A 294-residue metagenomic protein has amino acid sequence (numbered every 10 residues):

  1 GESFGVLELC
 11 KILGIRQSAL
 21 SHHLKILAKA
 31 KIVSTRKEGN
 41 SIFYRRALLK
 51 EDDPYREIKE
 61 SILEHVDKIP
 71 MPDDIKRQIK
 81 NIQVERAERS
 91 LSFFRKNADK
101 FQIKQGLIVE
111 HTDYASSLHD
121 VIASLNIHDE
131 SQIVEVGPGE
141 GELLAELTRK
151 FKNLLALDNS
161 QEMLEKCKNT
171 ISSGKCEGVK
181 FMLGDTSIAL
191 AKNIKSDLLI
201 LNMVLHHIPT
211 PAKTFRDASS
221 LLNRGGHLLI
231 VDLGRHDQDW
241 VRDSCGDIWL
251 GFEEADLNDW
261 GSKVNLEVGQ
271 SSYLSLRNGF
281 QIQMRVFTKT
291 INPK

Functional and structural regions predicted by a protein language model:
G1-A19, N40-L49, H119: N-terminal helix-turn-helix DNA-binding core of bacterial DNA-binding proteins
D52-D99: Amphipathic alpha-helical dimerization/coiled-coil segments that flank or bridge DNA-binding/regulatory modules
V109-S131: Conserved alpha-helix/loop element of class I SAM-dependent methyltransferases that forms part of the SAM/SAH-binding
Q132-V134, P138-I188: Class I SAM-dependent methyltransferase SAM/SAH-binding core
S187-L199: A short acidic, Gly/Pro-enriched loop at the edge of an enzyme's catalytic core that lines a small-molecule cofactor
D197-T210: A short SAM/SAH-binding and catalytic strip from SAM-dependent methyltransferases
K213-H227: A short glycine-rich, Lys/Arg-flanked "PGG" loop and its adjoining helix->strand segment in the class I
H227-R285: C-terminal alpha-helical "lid/dimerization" subdomain adjacent to the S-adenosyl-L-methionine
